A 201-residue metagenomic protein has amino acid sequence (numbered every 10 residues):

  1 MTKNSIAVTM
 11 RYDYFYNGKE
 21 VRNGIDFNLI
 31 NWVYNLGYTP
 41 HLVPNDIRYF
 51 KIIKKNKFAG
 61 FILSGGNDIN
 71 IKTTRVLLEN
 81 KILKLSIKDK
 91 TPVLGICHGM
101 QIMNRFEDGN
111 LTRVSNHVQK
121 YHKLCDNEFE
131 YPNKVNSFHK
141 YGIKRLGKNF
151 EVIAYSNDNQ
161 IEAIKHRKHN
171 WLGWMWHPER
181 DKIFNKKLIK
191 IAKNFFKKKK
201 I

Functional and structural regions predicted by a protein language model:
M1-H98, F106, T112, Y121-K123 (+4 more regions): N-terminal beta1-alpha1 cap of cysteine-dependent amidohydrolase-like domains
G99, H139: A generic "binding-loop/recognition-motif" signal
R113-S137: An acidic, glycine-rich "communication" segment
N136, G142-R145: Substrate-binding strand-loop-helix patch in Rossmann-like NAD(P)-dependent oxidoreductase/epimerase domains
L172-W174: Residue-level marker for buried hydrophobic side chains located in beta-strands that build the well-ordered beta-sheet
